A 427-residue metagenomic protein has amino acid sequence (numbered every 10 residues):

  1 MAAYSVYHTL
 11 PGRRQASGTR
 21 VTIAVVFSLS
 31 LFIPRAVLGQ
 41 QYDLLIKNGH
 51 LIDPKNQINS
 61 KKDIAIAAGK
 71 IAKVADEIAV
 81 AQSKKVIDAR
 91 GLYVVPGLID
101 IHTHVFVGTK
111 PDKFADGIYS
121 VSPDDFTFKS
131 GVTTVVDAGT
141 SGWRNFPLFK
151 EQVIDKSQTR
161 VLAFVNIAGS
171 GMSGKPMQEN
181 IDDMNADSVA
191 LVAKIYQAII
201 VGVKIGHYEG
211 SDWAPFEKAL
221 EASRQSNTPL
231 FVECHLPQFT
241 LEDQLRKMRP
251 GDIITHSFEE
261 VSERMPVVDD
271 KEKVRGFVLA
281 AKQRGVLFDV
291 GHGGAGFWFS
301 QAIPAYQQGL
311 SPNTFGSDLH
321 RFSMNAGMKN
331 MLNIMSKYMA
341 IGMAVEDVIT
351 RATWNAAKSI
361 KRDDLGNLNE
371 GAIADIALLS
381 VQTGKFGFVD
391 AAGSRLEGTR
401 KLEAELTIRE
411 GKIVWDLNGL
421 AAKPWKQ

Functional and structural regions predicted by a protein language model:
M1-T19: N-terminal secretory signal peptides that target proteins for export/translocation
R20-P34: Bacterial N-terminal signal peptides
Q41-L44, L51-G97: Histidine-rich, glycine-flanked metal-binding segment
G49, I373-W425: C-terminal cap of metal-dependent C-N hydrolases
A89-D155: Metal-associated gating/positioning segment near the N- to mid-region
S130-V136, T140-S141, K156-I181: Metal-cofactor-binding active-site regions of metalloenzymes
G202-N325: Active-site core of metal-dependent hydrolases
S300-T383: His/Asp/Glu-enriched, well-ordered alpha-helical/loop segment that forms or immediately abuts the divalent-metal
